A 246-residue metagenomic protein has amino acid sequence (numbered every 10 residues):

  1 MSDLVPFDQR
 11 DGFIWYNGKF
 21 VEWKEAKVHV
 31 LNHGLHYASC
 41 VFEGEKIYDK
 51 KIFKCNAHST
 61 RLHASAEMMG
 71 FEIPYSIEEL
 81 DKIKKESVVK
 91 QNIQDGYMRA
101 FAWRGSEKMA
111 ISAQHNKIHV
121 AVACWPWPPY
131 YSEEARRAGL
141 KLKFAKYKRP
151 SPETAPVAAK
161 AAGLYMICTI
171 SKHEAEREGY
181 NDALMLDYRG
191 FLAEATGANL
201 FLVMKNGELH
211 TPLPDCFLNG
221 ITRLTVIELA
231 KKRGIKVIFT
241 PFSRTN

Functional and structural regions predicted by a protein language model:
M1-E86, I111-N246: Helix-start/capping segments and mature chain N-termini
L80-K108, W125: Short, acidic/charged, Gly/Pro-enriched secondary-structure junctions
